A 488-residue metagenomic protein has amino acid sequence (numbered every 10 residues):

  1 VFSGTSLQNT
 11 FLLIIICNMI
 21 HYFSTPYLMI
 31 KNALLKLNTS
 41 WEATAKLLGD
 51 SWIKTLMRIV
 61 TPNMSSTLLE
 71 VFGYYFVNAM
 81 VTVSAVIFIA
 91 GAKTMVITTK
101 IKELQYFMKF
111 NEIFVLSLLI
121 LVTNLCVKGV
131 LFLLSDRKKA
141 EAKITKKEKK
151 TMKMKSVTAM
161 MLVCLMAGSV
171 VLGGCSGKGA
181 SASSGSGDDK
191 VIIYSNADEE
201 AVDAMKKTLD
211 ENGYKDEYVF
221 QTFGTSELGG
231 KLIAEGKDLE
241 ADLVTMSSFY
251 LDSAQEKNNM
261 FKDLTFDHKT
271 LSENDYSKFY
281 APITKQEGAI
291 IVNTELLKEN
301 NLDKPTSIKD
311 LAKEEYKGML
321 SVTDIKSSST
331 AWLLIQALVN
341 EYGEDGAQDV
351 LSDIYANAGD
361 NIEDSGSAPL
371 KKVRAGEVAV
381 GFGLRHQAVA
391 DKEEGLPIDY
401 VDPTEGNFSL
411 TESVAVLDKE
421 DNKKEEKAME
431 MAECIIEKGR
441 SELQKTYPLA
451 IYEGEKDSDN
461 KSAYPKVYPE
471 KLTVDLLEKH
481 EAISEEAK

Functional and structural regions predicted by a protein language model:
V1-I20, I53, I89-K93: Membrane-interfacial helix termini and adjacent extracytoplasmic/periplasmic loops of multi-pass transporters
I20, Y27-I30, N38, W52-V81: Transmembrane alpha-helices
K31-W41, K54-L56, G73-Y74, F114-K150: C-terminal transmembrane helix and the adjacent membrane-cytosol boundary/short C-terminal tail of inner/organellar
L48-D50, P62, G288: Glycine/proline-centered hinge or cleavage motifs at structural transition points of membrane proteins
V86-G129: Interhelical loop and adjacent transmembrane-helix boundary motif in polytopic membrane transport permeases
I192-A204, F223-E227, E240-L370, R374: Extracytoplasmic ligand-binding site segments that recognize negatively charged/polar headgroups
L271-E273, Q286, V350-Y355, I362-E363 (+1 more regions): Periplasmic-binding protein-like
I291-L296, T411-K424, L443-T446: A bilobed periplasmic-binding-protein/Venus flytrap-type ligand-binding module shared by bacterial periplasmic
